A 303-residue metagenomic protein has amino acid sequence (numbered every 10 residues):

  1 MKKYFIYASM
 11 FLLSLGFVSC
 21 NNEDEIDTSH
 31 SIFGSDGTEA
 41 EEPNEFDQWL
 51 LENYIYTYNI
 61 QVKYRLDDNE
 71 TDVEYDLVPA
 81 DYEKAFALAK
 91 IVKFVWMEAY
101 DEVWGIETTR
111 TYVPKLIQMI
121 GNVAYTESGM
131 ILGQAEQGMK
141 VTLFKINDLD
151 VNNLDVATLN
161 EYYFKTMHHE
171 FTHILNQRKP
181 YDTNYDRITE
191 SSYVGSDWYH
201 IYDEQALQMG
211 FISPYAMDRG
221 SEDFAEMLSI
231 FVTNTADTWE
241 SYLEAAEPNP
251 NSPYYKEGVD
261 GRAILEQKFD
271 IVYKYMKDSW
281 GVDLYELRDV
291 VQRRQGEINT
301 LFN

Functional and structural regions predicted by a protein language model:
K2-M10: Sec-dependent signal peptide recognition, specifically the positively charged N-region followed immediately by
F5, N21-W104, G258, D270-N303: Acidic/polar, low-complexity intrinsically disordered N-terminal segments immediately downstream of a Sec signal
L15-S19: C-terminal motif of bacterial Sec signal peptides marking the signal peptidase cleavage site
E25, F86-V141: Auxiliary, metal-adjacent structural segments of Zn-dependent hydrolase domains
E74-Y82, D148-Y162, G210-D218, G258: Second-shell loop/turn segments in exported
Y100-M119, R178-K179, T238-E247, D283-V290: Surface-exposed patches in mature extracellular/periplasmic domains of secreted proteins
A157-D182, A225: Active-site recognition of the HExxH zinc-binding catalytic motif
S192-L287, R294-N303: Metalloprotease/metallohydrolase-associated module, dominated by Zn2+-dependent proteases
